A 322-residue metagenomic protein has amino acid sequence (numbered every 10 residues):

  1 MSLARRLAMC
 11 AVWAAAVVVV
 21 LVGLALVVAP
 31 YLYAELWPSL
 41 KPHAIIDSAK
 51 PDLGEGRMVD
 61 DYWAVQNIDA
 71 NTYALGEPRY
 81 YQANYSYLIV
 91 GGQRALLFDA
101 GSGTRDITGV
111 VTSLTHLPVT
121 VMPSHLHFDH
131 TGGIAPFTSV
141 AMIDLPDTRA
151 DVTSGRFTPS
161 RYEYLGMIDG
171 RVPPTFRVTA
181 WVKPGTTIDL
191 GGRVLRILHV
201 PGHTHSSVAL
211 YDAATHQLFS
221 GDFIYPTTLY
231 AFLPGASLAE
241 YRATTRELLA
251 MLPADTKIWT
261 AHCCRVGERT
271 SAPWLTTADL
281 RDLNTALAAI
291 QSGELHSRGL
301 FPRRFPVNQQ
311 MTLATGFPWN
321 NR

Functional and structural regions predicted by a protein language model:
L3-R57, A243-R322: Accessory terminal helices/loops
V59-S113, L210-G221: Conserved beta-strand hairpin/beta-sheet module of binuclear metal-dependent hydrolase folds, prominently
A64-I68, I89, G185-L190, I258: Short acidic-hydrophobic surface loop/beta-edge motif
D69-A74, G185, V194-R196: Short, hydrophobic/aromatic-rich segments at coil-to-beta transitions
N71, I89, D99, V111 (+8 more regions): Divalent metal-coordination and catalytic microenvironments
Y81, G103, F128-D129, L233: Glycine-/small-residue-rich active-site loops that bind phosphorylated ligands and cofactors
A95, S102-G103, V194-P201, H205-T285: Metallo-beta-lactamase
T104-D189, P226, A278-A289: Active-site HxH/HxHxD metal-binding segment of metal-dependent hydrolases
